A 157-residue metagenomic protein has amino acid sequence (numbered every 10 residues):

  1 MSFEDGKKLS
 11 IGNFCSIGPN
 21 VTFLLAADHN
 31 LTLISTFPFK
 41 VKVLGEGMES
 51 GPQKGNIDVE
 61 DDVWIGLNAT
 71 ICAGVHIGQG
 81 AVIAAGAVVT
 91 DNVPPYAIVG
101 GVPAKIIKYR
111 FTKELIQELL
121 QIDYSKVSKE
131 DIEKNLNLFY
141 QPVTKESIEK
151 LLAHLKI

Functional and structural regions predicted by a protein language model:
M1-A73: Flexible, glycine/small-residue-enriched loop-and-beta-strand segment within the central core of proteins
G12-N13, E60-D61, I77-G80, V93-Y96: Structural motif
D28, A87-V88, P94, K105: Flexible glycine-rich beta->alpha loop in the catalytic core of nucleotide-sugar glycosyltransferases
L31, I98, K113-L115: Short, glycine/charged-enriched secondary-structure capping and boundary segments
F39-I71, A104-I157: C-terminal segments of enzyme domains that contribute to small-molecule binding surfaces
N68-A81, A87-T90: Beta-rich strand-turn-strand
N92-V93, Y124: Histidine- and aromatic-rich ligand-binding microenvironments
